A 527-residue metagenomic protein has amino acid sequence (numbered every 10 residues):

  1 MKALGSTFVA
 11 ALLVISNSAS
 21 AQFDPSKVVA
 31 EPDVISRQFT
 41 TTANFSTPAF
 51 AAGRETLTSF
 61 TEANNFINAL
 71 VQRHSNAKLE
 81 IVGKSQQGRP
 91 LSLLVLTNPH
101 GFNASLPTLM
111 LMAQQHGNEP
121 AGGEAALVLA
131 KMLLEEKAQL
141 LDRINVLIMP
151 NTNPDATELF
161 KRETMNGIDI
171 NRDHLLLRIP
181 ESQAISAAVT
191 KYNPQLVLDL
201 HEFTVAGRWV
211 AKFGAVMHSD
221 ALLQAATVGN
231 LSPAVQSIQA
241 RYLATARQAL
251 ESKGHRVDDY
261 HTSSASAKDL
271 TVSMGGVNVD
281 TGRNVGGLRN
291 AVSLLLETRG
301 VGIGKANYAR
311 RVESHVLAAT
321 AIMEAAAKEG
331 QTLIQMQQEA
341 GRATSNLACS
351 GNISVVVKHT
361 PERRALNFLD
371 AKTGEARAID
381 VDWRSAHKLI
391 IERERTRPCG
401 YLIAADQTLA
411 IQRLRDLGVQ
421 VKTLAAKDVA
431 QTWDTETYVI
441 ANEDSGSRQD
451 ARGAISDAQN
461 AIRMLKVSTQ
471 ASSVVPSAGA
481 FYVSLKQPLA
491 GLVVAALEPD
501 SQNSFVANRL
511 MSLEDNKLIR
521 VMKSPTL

Functional and structural regions predicted by a protein language model:
K2-A10: Sec-dependent signal peptide recognition, specifically the positively charged N-region followed immediately by
A3, A21-L527: Structured catalytic-domain cores with a bias toward divalent-metal coordination
S16-S18: N-terminal signal peptide c-region/cleavage motif recognized by signal peptidases
